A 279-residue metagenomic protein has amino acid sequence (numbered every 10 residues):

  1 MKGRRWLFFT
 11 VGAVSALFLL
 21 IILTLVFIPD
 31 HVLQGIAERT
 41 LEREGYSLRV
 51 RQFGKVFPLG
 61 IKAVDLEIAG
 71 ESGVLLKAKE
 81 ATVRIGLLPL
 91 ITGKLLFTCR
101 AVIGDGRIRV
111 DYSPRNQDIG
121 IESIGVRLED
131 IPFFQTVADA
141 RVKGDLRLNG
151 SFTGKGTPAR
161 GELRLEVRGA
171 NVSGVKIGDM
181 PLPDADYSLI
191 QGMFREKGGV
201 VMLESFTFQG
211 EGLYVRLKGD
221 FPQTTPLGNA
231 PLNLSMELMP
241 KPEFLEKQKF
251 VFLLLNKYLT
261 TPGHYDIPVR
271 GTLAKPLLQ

Functional and structural regions predicted by a protein language model:
M1-L19: N-terminal Sec-pathway targeting helices
I22-I108: Terminal hydrophobic membrane-targeting helix
R39, G73-L88, E162-V200, E243-K275: Beta-propeller and related beta-repeat scaffolds in trafficking/envelope systems
L41, R51-V56, I68, A78-I91 (+7 more regions): Extended lipid/amphipathic-ligand handling interfaces
L96-T98, P158-E162, P231-N233: Outer-membrane beta-barrel architecture
A101, Q135-R141, M180-P181, E204-F208 (+1 more regions): Outer-membrane beta-barrel domain signature
I103-D105, N116, G125, V167-N171 (+1 more regions): Transmembrane beta-strands of outer-membrane beta-barrel pores
R127-P183: Extracytoplasmic beta-rich ectodomain segments of secreted or membrane-anchored proteins
